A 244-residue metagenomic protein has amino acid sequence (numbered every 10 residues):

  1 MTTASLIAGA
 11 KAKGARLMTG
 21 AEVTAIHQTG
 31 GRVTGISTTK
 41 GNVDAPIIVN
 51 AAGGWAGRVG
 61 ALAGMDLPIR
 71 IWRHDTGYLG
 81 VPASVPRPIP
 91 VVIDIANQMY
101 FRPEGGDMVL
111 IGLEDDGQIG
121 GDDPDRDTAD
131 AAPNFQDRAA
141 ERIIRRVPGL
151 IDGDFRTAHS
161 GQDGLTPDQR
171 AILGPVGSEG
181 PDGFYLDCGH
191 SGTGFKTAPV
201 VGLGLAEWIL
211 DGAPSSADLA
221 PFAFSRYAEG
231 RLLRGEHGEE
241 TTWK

Functional and structural regions predicted by a protein language model:
M1-G9, G53-W55, A96, F135-R142 (+3 more regions): Mid-domain beta-loop-alpha active-site segment that forms a flexible, acidic cofactor/metal-binding surface
M1-P46: Helical element adjacent to the flavin cofactor pocket in flavoenzyme catalytic cores
T2-A12, G64, V147-G149, E207: Oxidoreductase and adenylate-handling cofactor-binding alpha/beta cores
L17-T19, N50, L186: General beta-strand structural signal in soluble alpha/beta enzymes
A25-H27, D44, V91, Y100 (+2 more regions): Short, surface-exposed charged micro-motifs
T38, N42-V91, G212: Central helical "cap/lid" subdomain
V81-G183: Active-site lid/adjacent beta-loop-alpha segment flanking the redox-cofactor pocket in flavoenzymes
E141-K244: C-terminal catalytic lobe of FAD-dependent flavoproteins
